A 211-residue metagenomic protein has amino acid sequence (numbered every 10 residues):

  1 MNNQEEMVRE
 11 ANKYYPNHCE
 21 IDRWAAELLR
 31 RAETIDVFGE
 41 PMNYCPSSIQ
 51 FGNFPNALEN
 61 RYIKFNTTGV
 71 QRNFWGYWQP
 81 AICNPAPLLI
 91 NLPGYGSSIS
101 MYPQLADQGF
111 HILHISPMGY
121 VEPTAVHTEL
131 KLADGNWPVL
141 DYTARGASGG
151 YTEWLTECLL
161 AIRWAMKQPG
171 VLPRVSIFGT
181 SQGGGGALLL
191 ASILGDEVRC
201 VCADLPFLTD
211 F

Functional and structural regions predicted by a protein language model:
M1-T67, Q108: N-terminal targeting or regulatory segments adjacent to alpha/beta-hydrolase or S9 domains
N60-Y62, G69-P80: A short loop-to-beta-strand scaffold at the N-terminal edge of the catalytic core in hydrolase folds
V70, P93-S98, S181-G183: Short beta->alpha connector loops
W75-W78, P85-G94: Short beta-strand element of the alpha/beta-hydrolase
G94-Q108: The serine-hydrolase catalytic nucleophile loop
S97-S98, Y120-E122, T209: Active-site loop signature of alpha/beta-hydrolase-fold enzymes
Q104-A106, H111-T156: Cap/lid segment of the alpha/beta-hydrolase catalytic domain
L159-F211: Primarily recognizes the serine-hydrolase "nucleophile elbow" in alpha/beta-hydrolase and SGNH/GDSL folds
